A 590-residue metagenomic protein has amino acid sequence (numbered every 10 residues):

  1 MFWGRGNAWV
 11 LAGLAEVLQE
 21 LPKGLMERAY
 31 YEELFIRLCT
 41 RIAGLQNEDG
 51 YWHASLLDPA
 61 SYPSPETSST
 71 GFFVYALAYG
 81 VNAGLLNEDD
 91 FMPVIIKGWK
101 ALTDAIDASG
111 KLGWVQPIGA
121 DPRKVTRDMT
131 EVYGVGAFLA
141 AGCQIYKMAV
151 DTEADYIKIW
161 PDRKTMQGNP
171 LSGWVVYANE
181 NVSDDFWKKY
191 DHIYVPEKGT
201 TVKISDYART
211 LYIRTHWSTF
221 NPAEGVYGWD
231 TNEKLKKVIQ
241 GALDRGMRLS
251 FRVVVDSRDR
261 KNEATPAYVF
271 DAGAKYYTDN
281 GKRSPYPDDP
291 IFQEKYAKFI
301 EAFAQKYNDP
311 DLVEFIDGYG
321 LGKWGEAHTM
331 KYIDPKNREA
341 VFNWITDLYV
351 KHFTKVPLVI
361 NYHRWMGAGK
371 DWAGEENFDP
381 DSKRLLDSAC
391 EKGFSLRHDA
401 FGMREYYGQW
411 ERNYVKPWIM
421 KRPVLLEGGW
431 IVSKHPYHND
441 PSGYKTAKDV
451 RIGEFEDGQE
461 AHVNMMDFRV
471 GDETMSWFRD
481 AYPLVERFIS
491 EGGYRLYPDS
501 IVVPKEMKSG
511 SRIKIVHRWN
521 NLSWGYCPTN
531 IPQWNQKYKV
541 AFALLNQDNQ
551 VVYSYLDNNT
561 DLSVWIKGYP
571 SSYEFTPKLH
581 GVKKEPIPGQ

Functional and structural regions predicted by a protein language model:
M1, E32-G50, V94-K111: Long, well-ordered core segments of solenoidal/helical folds
M1-A12, K23, E27, Y31 (+3 more regions): Solvent-exposed loop and edge beta-strand segments that line ligand/cofactor-binding and catalytic clefts
L18-R37, A43, G80-K97, C143-A154 (+2 more regions): Structural helix-adjacent loops and short alpha-helical linkers that scaffold large soluble proteins
S64-T152, P441-E456: CBM-like carbohydrate-recognition segments
E153-V195, L243, D317-G325, T329-D472: Catalytic-core regions of glycoside hydrolase
G199-Y277, K336-P357: Aromatic-lined substrate-binding rim segments of carbohydrate-active enzymes
K275-P335: Active-site groove signature of glycoside hydrolases
V552-Q590: A beta-strand/beta-hairpin structural motif
